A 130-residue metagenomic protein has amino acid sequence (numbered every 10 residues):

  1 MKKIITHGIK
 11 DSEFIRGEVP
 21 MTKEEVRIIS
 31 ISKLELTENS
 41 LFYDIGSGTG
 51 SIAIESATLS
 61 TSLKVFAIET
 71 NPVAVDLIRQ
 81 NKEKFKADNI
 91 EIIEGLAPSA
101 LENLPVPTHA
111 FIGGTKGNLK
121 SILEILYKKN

Functional and structural regions predicted by a protein language model:
M1-Y43, L77-Q80, K84: Class I SAM-dependent transferase core
L41, K64, N89: Residues at the starts of beta-strands that form the adenosine-phosphate
G46: Conserved S-adenosyl-L-methionine
T49-T61: Conserved SAM-binding loop of SAM-dependent methyltransferases across substrates and taxa, primarily the Class I
T58-V65, K129: Conserved S-adenosyl-L-methionine
I68-P107: S-adenosyl-L-methionine
V106-G113, S121: Short SAM/SAH-binding signature in class I
L123-N130: A short glycine-rich, Lys/Arg-flanked "PGG" loop and its adjoining helix->strand segment in the class I
